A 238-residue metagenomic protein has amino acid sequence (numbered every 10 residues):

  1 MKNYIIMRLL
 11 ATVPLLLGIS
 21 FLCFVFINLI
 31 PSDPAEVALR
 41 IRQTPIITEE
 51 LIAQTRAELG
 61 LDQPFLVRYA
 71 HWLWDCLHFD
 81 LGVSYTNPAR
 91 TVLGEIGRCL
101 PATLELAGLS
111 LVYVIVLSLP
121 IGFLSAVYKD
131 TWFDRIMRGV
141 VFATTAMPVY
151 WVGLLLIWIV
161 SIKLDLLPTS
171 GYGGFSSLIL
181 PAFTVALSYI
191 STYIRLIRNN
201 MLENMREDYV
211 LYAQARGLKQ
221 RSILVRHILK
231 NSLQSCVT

Functional and structural regions predicted by a protein language model:
K2-Y4, R98-F133, V149, Y172-T238: Alpha-helical transmembrane segments of integral membrane proteins, especially multi-pass inner/plasma-membrane
M7, Q54-A57, H71, D75 (+5 more regions): Short amphipathic alpha-helical coupling elements at transmembrane boundaries
A11, L15, I19-C23, V114 (+4 more regions): Alpha-helical transmembrane segments of integral membrane proteins
T12, C99, T103, G139-F142 (+1 more regions): Residue-level signal for discrete positions within transmembrane alpha-helices of multi-pass small-molecule
L16-V67, L164-L180: Hydrophobic alpha-helical transmembrane segments of membrane transport/permease proteins and related membrane-embedded
L22-L29, L59-G60, G139-P168, A186-S188: Membrane-water interface segments at the C-terminal ends of transmembrane alpha-helices in multi-pass inner-membrane
I30-S32, T86, S125-D130, V160-G173 (+1 more regions): Short helix-capping/hinge motifs at transmembrane helix termini and TM-loop junctions
L61-L119: An internal, D/E-rich "acidic patch" concept
